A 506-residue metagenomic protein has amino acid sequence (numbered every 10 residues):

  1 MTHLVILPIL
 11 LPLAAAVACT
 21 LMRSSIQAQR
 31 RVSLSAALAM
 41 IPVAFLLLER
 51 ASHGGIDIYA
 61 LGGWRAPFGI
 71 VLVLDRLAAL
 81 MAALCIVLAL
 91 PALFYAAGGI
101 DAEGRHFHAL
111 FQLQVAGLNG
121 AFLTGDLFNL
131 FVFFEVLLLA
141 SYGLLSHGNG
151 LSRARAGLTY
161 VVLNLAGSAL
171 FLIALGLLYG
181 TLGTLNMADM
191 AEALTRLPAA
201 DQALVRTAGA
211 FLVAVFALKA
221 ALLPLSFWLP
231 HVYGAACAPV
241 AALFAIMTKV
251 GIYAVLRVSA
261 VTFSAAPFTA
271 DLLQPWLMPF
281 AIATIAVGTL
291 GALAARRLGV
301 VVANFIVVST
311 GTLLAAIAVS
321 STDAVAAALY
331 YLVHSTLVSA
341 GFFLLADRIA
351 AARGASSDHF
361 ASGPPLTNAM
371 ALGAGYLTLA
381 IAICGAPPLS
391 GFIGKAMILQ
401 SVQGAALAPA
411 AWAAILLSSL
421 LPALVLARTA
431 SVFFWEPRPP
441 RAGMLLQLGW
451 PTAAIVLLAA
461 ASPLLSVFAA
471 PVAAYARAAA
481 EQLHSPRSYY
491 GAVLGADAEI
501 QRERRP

Functional and structural regions predicted by a protein language model:
M1-I6, A14-F111, A188, A478 (+1 more regions): Transmembrane helix-loop-helix hairpins at membrane boundaries of multipass inner-membrane proteins
M1-L11, L74-I86, L127-A140, V205-L218 (+2 more regions): Structural signature of hydrophobic alpha-helical transmembrane segments
Q27, F107-L113, G117-L204, A292-H359: Alpha-helical multi-pass transmembrane bundles of energy-transducing inner-membrane proteins
G62-L80, A193-G209, L272-L277, G404-A410: Short aromatic-rich membrane-water interface segments that cap or initiate transmembrane helices in multi-pass membrane
G63, F211-W276, A303: Short helix-boundary/re-entrant hairpin motifs in multi-pass inner-membrane proteins
L144, L194, Y233, L313-D323 (+1 more regions): Interfacial segments of multi-pass membrane proteins
L223, L332-S356, P409-M444: Predominantly late transmembrane helices and immediately cytosolic-facing juxtamembrane segments
A236, A355-H359, P364-A374, L426-P506: Cytoplasmic/organellar membrane-interface segments at the starts of transmembrane helices in multi-pass inner-membrane
